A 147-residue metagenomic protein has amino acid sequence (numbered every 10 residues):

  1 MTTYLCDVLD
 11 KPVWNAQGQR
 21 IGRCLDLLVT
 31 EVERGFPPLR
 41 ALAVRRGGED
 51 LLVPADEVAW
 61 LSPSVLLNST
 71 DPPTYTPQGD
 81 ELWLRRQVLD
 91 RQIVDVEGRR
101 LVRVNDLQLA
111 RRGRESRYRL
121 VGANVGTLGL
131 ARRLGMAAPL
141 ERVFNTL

Functional and structural regions predicted by a protein language model:
M1-L147: Peripheral interaction segments used for macromolecular assembly
